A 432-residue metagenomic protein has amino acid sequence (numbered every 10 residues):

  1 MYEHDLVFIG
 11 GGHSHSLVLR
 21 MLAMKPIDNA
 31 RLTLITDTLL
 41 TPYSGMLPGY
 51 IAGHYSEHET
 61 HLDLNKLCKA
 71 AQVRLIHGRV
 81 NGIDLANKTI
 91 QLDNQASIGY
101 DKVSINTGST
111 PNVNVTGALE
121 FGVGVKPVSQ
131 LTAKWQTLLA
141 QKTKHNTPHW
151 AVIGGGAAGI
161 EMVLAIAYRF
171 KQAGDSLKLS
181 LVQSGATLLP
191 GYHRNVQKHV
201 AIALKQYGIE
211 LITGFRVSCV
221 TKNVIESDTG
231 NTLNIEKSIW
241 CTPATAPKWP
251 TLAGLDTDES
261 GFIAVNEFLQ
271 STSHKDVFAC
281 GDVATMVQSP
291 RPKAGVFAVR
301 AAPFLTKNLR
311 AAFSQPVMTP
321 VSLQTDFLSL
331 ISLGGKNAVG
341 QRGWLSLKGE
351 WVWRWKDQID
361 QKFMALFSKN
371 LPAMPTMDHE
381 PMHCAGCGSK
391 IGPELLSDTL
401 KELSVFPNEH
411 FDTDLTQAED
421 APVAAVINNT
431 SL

Functional and structural regions predicted by a protein language model:
M1-H4, A70-A151, I239: FAD-binding core/adjacent interface of flavoenzyme oxidoreductases
Y2-R74, E161-Y192: Beta1-alpha1 glycine-rich phosphate/pyrophosphate-binding loop at the start of Rossmann-like nucleotide-binding domains
L75-I83, I98, F170-E267: A Rossmann-like FAD-binding core segment of flavoenzymes
E120-N146, T232-R300, K307, Q417: FAD-site-proximal beta/loop scaffold in flavoenzymes
W135-L179: Rossmann-like NAD(P)H-binding beta-loop-alpha module
V296-Q324: Internal hydrophobic alpha-helix adjacent to the cofactor/substrate pocket in enzyme cavities
G334-D378: C-terminal auxiliary extensions adjacent to catalytic cores
I391-L432: Glycine-rich phosphate/pyrophosphate-binding loop regions near the starts of catalytic domains
